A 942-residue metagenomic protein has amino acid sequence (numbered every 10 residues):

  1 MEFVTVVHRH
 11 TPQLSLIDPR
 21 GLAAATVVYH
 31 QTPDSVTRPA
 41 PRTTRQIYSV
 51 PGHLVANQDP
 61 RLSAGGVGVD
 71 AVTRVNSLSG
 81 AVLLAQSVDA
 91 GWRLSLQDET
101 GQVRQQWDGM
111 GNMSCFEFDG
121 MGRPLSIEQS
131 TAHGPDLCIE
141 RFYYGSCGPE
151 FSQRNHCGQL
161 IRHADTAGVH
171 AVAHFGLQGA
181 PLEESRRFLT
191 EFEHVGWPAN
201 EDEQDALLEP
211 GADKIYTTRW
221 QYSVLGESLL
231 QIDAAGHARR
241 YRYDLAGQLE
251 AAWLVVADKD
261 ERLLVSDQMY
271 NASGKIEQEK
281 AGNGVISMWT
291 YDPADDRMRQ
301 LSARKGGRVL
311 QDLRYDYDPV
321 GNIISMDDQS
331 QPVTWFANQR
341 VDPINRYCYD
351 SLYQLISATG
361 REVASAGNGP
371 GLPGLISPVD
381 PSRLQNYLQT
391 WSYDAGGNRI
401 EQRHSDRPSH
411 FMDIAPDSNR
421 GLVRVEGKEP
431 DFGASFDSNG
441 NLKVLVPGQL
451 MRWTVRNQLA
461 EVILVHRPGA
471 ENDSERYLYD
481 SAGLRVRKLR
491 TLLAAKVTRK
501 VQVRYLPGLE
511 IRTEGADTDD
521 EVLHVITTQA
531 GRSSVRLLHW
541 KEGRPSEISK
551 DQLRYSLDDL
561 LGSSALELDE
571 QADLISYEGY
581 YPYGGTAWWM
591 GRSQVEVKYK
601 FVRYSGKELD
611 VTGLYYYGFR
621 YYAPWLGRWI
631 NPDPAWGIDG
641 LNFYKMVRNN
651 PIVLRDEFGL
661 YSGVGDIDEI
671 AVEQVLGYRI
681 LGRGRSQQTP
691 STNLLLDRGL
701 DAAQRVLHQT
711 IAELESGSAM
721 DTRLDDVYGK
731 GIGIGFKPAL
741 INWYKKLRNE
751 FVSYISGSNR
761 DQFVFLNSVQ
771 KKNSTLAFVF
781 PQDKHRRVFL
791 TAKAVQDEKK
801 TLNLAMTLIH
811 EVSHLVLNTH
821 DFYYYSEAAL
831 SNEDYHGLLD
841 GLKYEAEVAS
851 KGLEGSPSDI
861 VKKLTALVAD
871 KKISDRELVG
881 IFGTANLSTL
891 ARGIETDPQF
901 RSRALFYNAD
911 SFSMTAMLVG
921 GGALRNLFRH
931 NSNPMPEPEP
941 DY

Functional and structural regions predicted by a protein language model:
M1-T44, S49-V50, N200-E203, K214-T217 (+1 more regions): Thioester-forming pentapeptide GCGEQ
A25, P39-R61, V172-E183, E401 (+2 more regions): Carboxylate/His-rich catalytic cores and anion/metal-binding grooves
P33, S63-V82, D89-A90, L125-I161 (+4 more regions): Acidic/glycine-rich beta-solenoid
A199, P545-G618: A motif-centric feature for acidic-aromatic and gly/ser/thr-rich catalytic loops and repeats
Y387, A572-W589, K598, G613-L614 (+2 more regions): Short turn/helix-capping motifs enriched in Asx and small/polar residues
Y555, Y577, K645, L802-T807: Active-site alpha-helix of zinc metalloproteases
L561, Y621, L808, V812-L817: Active-site His/Glu-centered metal-binding helix of metallohydrolases
Y661-M806, L815-Y942: Predominantly extracellular/secreted Zn2+-dependent metalloproteases
